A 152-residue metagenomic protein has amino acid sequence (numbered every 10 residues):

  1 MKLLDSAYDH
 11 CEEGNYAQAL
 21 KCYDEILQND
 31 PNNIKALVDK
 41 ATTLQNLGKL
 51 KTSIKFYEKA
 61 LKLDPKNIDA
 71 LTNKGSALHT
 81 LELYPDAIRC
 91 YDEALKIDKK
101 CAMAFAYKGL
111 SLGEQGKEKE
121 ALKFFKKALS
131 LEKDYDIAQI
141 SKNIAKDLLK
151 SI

Functional and structural regions predicted by a protein language model:
E12-E13, N46-L47, T80, E114 (+1 more regions): Register position in tetratricopeptide repeats
